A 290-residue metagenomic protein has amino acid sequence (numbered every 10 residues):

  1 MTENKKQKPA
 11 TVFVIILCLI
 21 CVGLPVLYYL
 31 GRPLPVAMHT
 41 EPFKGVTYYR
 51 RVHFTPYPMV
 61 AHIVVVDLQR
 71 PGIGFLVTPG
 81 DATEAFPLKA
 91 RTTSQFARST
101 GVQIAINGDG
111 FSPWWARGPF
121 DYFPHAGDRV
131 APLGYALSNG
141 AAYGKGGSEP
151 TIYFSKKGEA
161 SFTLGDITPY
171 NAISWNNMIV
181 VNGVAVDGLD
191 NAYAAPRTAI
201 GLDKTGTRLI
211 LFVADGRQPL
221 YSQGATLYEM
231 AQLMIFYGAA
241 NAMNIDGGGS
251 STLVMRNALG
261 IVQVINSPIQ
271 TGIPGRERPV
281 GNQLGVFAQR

Functional and structural regions predicted by a protein language model:
T2-R290: Gly/Ser/Thr/Pro-rich low-complexity, intrinsically disordered segments
